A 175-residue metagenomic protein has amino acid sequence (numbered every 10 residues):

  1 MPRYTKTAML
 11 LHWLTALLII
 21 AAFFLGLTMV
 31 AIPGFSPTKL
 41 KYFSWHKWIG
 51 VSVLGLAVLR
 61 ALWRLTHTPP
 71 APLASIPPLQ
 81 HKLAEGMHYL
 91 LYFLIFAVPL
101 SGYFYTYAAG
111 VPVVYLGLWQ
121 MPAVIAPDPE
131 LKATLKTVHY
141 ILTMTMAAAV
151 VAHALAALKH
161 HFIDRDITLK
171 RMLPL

Functional and structural regions predicted by a protein language model:
M1-L175: Membrane-embedded alpha-helical bundles that constitute the cytochrome b-like, heme-associated redox core of multi-pass
